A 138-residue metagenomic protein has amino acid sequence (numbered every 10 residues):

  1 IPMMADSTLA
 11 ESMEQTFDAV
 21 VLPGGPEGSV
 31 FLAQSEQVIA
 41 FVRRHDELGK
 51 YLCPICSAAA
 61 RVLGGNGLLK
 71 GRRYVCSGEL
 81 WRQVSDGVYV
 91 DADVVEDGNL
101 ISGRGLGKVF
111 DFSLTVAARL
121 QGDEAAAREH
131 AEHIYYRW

Functional and structural regions predicted by a protein language model:
M3-W138: Active-site-adjacent pocket-lining segments in enzyme domains
